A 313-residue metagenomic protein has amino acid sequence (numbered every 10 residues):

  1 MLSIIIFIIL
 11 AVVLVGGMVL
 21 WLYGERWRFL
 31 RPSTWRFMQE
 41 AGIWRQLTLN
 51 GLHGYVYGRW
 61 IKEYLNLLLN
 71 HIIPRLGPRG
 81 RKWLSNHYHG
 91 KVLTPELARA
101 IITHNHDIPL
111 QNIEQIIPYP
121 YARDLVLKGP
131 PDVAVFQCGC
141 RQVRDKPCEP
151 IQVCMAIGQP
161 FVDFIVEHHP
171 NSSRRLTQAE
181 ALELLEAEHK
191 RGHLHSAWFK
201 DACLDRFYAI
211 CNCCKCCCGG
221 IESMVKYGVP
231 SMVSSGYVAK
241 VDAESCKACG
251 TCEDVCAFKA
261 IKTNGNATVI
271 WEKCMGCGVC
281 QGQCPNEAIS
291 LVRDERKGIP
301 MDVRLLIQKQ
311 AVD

Functional and structural regions predicted by a protein language model:
M1-G192, S290-D313: Iron-sulfur (Fe-S) cluster-binding modules
K128, E188, L204-R206, S234 (+1 more regions): A generic structural signal for short, non-catalytic loop/turn and secondary-structure boundary residues
F136-I151, Y208-I221, E244-F258, M275-N286: Local cysteine-cluster metal-coordination motifs and their immediate loop/turn environment, predominantly Fe-S cluster
M155, V166-A197, D201, I210 (+4 more regions): Conserved adenosyl
G158-I165, C216-P230, K247, C284-E295 (+1 more regions): Short, Lys/Arg-enriched charge-dense amphipathic segments
L194, I261-K262, C280, I289: Conserved hydrophobic residue
W198-I210, K226-G276, R293-P300, D313: Ferredoxin-like iron-sulfur electron-transfer modules
